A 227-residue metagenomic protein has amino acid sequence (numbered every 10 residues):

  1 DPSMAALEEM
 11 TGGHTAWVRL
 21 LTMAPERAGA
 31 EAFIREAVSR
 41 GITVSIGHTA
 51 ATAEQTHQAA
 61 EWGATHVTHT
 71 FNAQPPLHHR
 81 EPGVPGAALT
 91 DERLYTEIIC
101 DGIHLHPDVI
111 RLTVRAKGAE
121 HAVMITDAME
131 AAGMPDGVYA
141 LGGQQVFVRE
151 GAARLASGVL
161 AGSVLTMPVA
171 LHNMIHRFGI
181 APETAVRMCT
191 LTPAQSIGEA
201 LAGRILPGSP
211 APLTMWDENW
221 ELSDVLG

Functional and structural regions predicted by a protein language model:
D1: Active-site-adjacent loop and "lid" segments of alpha/beta metabolic enzymes
M4-M134: Active-site core of metal-dependent hydrolases
T68, L226-G227: Residue-level detector of conserved, well-ordered beta-strand and adjacent loop positions that form binding/recognition
G83-I98, G102, V114-T126, A131-W216: His/Asp/Glu-enriched, well-ordered alpha-helical/loop segment that forms or immediately abuts the divalent-metal
N219-L226: Short, Lys/Arg- and Gly-enriched loop/turn segments at beta-strand edges
